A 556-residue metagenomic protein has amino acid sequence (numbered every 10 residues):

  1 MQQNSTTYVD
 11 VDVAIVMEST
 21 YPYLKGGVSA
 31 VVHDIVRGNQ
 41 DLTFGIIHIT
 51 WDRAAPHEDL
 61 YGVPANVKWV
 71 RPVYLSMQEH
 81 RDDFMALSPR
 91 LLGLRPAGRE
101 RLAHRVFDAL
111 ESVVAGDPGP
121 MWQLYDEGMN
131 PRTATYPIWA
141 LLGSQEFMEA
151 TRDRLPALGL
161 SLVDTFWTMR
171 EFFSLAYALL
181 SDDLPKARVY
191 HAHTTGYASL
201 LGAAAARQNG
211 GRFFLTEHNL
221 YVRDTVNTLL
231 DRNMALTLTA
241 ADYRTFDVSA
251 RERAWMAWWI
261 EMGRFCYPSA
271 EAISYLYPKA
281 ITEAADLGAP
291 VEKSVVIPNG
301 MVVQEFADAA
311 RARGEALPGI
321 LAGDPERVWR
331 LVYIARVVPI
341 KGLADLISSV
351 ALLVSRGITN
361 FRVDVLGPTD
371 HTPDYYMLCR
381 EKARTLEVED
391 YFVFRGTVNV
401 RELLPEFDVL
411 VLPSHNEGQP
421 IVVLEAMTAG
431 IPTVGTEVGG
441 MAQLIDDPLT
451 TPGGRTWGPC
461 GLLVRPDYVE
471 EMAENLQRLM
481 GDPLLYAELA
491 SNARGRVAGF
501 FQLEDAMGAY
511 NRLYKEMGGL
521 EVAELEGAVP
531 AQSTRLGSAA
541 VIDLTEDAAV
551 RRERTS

Functional and structural regions predicted by a protein language model:
R244-S249, Y376-T397: Nucleotide-activated donor-binding/catalytic signature segment of Leloir-type glycosyltransferases, i.e., the conserved
K279, G300: Carbohydrate-associated surface elements
F306, P318-K341, I347-V350, D364: Conserved donor-binding/catalytic core segment of Leloir-type glycosyltransferases
R362-L378: Glycosyltransferase donor-sugar binding loop
H415: Aromatic "clamp/platform" in nucleotide-sugar-dependent glycosyltransferases that forms part of the donor/acceptor
P420-V423, M441: Short glycine/serine-rich donor-binding loops of glycosyltransferases
A442-Q477, L484-L485: Change "using UDP/GDP/dTDP sugars" to "using nucleotide sugars
C460, E471, R478, L485-F500 (+3 more regions): A short, well-ordered alpha-helix in the C-terminal region of glycosyltransferases
